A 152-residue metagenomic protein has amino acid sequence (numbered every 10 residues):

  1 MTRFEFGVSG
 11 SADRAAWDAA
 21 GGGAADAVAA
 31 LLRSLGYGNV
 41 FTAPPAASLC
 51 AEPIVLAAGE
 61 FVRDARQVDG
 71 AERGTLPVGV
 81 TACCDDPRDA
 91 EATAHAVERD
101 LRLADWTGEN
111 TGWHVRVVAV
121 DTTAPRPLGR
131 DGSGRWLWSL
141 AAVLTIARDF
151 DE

Functional and structural regions predicted by a protein language model:
M1-V68, A104, G108-N110: Small/polar-rich, solvent-exposed N-terminal microdomains that initiate assembly or binding
R14-A29, T81-A92, E152: Short N-terminal helix-initiation segments at or just after the protein's N-terminus
D18, G22-G23, E72-R73, V115-R116 (+1 more regions): Glycine-rich, flexible loop segments associated with nucleotide phosphate handling
V28, L32, V40, L56 (+5 more regions): Hydrophobic beta-strand residues in large extracellular and virion-surface proteins
A43, E52, L76, A124-R126: Hydrophobic alpha-helix-in-membranes signature
R66-R73, R130-S133: Short, solvent-exposed beta-strand/turn "edge" segments of beta-rich domains on protein surfaces
E72-A90, H95-V97, W136-R148: Oligomerization/assembly interface segments of phage tail-like spikes and tubes
R102-E152: Acidic-leaning, charged glycine-interspersed low-complexity segments
